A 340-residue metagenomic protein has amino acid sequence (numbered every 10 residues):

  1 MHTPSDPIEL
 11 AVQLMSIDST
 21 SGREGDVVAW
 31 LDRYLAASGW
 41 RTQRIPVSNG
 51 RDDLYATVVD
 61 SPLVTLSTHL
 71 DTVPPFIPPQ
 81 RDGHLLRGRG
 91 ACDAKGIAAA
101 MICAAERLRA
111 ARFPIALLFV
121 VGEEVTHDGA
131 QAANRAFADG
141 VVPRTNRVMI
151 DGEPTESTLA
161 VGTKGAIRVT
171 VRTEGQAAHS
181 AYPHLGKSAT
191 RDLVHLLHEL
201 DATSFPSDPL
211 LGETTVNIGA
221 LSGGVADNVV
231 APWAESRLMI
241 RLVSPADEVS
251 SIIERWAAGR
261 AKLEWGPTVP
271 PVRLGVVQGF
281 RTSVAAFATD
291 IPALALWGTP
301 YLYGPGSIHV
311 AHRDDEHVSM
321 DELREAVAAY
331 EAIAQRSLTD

Functional and structural regions predicted by a protein language model:
M1-T65, V73, W233-M239, V249-R255 (+2 more regions): N-terminal helical capping/dimerization or prosegment-like subdomains of hydrolases acting on amide or phosphate bonds
H2, S19, Q43, R147 (+3 more regions): Metal-dependent amide/peptide-bond hydrolase catalytic core, centered on the "pita-bread" metallohydrolase fold
D60-F119: Active-site metal-coordination/substrate-binding segment of hydrolases, especially metallo-dependent peptidases
V64-L66, I150, Q176: Residue-level marker for buried hydrophobic side chains located in beta-strands that build the well-ordered beta-sheet
L70-D82, T145-N146, V161-R172: Acidic-glycine-rich active-site phosphate/pyrophosphate-binding loop
R87-A99, E123-E124, K187-T190, M320-R324: Short, conserved micro-motifs enriched in small and acidic residues
A99-R168, D208-P209: Acidic/histidine-rich catalytic neighborhood of metal-dependent amide-processing enzymes
